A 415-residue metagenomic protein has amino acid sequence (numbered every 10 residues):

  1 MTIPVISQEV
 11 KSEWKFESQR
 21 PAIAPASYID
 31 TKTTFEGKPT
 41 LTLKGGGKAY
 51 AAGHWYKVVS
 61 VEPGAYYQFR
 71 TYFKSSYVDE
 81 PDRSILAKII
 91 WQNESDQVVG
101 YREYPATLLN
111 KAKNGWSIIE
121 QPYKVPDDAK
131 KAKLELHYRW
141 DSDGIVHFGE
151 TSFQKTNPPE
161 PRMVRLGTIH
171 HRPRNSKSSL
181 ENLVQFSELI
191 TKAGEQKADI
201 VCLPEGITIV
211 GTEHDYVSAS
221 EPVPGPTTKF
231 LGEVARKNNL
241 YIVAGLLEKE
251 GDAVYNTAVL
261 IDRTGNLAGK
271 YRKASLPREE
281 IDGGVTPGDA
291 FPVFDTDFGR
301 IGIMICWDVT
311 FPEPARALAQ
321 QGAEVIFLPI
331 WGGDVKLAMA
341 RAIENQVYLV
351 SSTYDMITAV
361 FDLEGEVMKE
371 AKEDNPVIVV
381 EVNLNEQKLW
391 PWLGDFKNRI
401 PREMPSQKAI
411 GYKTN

Functional and structural regions predicted by a protein language model:
I3-R165: Extracellular and organelle-lumenal recognition/adhesion modules and their flexible linkers in secreted
G100-E103, T257, G269-R272, E370-A371 (+1 more regions): Residue-level detector of high-confidence beta-strand sites
N114-P122, V293, S352-N415: C-terminal beta-strand edge segments of enzyme domains
E160-S176: Short beta-strand segments enriched in small/hydrophobic residues
H171-N182, R278: Acidic/histidine-rich helix-loop elements that form or flank divalent-metal/phosphate-binding sites at the catalytic
S179-R263, R316, G332-A340, E344-V347: Cys-nucleophile CN-hydrolase/nitrilase-fold catalytic domain and related Cys-dependent amidase chemistry that acts on
V223-Y241, V309-L384, K397: CN hydrolase (nitrilase-like) catalytic-core segments centered on the catalytic cysteine and neighboring Lys/Glu
K249-Q321, K336, E344, L393-D395 (+2 more regions): Active-site catalytic loop in hydrolytic enzyme cores
